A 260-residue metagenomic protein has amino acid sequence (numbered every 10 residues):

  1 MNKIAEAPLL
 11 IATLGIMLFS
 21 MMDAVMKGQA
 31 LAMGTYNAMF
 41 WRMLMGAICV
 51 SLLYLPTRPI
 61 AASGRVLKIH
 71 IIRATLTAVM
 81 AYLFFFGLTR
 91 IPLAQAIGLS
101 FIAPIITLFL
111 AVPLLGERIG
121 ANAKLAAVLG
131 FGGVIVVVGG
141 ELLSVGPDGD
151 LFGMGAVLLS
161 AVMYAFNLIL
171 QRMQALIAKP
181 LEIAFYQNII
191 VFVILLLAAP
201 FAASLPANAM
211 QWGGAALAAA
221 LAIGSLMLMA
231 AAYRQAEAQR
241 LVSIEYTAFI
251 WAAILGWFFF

Functional and structural regions predicted by a protein language model:
M1-N37, G146-M173: Glycine-/small-residue-enriched transmembrane alpha-helix faces in small-molecule transporters and effluxers
A7-G15, Y54, P59-L83, L151-S160 (+2 more regions): Loop-to-transmembrane-helix transition segments
I16-M21, S51, A74-Y82, P104-F109 (+6 more regions): Hydrophobic/small/kink-forming positions within alpha-helical transmembrane segments of polytopic membrane proteins
M33-G46, F86-P104, G149-M163, N208-A222: Structural signature of hydrophobic alpha-helical transmembrane segments
V50, S144-A203, A207: Transmembrane alpha-helical segments that form core, pore/gating elements of small-molecule transporters/exporters
I97-I102, Q174-I190, L226-W257: Helix-helix packing/entry segments at the starts of transmembrane helices
P104-V128, I250-F260: C-terminal transmembrane-helix exit sites in multi-pass transporters
N122-E141: Hydrophobic transmembrane alpha-helices of multi-pass small-molecule transport proteins
